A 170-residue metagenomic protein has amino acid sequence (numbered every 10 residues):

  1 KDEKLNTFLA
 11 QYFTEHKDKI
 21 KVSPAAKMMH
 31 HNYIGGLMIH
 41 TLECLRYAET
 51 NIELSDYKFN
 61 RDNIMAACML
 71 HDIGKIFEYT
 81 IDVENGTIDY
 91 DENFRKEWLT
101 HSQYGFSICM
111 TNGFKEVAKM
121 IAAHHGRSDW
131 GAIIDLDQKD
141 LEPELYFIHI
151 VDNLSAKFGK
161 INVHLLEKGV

Functional and structural regions predicted by a protein language model:
K1-S23: Non-catalytic interface/linker regions that flank or bridge core catalytic/transmembrane domains
S23-P24, I39: A glycine-rich, hydrophobic loop/mini-helix early in the fold
P24-Y33: Short hinge/gating elements
M29, I39, T50-E167: Divalent metal-dependent catalytic cores for phosphoryl transfer on phosphate-bearing substrates
G35-T41: Function-critical hydrophobic alpha-helical transmembrane segments in multi-pass membrane proteins
